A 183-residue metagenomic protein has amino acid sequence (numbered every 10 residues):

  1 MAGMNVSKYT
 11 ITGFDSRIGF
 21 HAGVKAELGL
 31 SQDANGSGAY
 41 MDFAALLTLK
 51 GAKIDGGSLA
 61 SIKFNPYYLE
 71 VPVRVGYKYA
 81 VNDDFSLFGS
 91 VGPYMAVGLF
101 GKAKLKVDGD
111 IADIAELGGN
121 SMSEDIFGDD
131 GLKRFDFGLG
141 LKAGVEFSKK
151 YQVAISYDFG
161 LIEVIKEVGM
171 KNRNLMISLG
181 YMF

Functional and structural regions predicted by a protein language model:
M1-E27, S86, G109, G160 (+1 more regions): Short glycine/proline- and aromatic-enriched beta-strand/turn motifs that initiate or cap beta-hairpins
A2, M41-A45, V73, G89-V91 (+3 more regions): Membrane-embedded beta-strand positions of outer-membrane beta-barrel proteins
M4-K8, L47-G51, E70, Y79 (+3 more regions): Transmembrane beta-strands of outer-membrane beta-barrel pores
Y9-F14, L49-Y67, L99-F135, E163-V168 (+1 more regions): Flexible, solvent-exposed loop segments that connect beta-strands
K25-S31, R74-K78, K142-E146, G180-M182: Transmembrane beta-barrel domains of outer membrane proteins
Q32-A39, K149-I155: Repeated loop/turn-to-beta-strand initiation elements of outer-membrane beta-barrel proteins
D55, L59-V91: Helix-adjacent hinge/juxtasegments
K171-F183: Outer-membrane beta-barrel "beta-signal"
